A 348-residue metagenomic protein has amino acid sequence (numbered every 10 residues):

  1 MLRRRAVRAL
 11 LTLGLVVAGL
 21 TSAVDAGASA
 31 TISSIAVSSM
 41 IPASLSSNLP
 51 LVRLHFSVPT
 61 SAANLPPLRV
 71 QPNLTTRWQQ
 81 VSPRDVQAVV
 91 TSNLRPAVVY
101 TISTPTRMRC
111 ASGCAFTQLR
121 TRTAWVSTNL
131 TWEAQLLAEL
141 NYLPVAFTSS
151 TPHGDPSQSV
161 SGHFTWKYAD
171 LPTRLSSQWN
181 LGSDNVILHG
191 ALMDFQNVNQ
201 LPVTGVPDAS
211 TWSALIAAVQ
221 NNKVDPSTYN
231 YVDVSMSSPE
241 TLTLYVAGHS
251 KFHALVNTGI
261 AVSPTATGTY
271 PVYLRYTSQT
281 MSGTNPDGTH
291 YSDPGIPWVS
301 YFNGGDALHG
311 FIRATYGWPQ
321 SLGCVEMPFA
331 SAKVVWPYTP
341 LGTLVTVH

Functional and structural regions predicted by a protein language model:
L2-A28: Secretory targeting and sorting signals
G27-W132, V145-A146, S176-L181, D194: Acidic, low-complexity Ser/Thr/Gly/Pro-rich repeat segments typical of extracellular/periplasmic and surface-exposed
V37-A43, D85-T91, L215-Y231, A254-G259 (+1 more regions): N-terminal post-signal-peptidase region of extra-cytosolic proteins
P50, L54, S92, I102 (+8 more regions): Solvent-exposed, polar/charged alpha-helical surfaces in well-ordered, non-transmembrane soluble domains, broadly
S61, P105, R109-G113, A138-L143 (+6 more regions): Sec-exported extracytoplasmic/periplasmic mature domains
T121-T131, Q135-A214: Short acidic, glycine/serine/threonine-rich helix-capping segments at coil-helix boundaries
N197-T269: Cell wall/extracellular polymer interaction/catalysis modules
D225-S227, P264-T267, Y276, T280-H348: Exported/periplasmic cell-wall-interacting domains
